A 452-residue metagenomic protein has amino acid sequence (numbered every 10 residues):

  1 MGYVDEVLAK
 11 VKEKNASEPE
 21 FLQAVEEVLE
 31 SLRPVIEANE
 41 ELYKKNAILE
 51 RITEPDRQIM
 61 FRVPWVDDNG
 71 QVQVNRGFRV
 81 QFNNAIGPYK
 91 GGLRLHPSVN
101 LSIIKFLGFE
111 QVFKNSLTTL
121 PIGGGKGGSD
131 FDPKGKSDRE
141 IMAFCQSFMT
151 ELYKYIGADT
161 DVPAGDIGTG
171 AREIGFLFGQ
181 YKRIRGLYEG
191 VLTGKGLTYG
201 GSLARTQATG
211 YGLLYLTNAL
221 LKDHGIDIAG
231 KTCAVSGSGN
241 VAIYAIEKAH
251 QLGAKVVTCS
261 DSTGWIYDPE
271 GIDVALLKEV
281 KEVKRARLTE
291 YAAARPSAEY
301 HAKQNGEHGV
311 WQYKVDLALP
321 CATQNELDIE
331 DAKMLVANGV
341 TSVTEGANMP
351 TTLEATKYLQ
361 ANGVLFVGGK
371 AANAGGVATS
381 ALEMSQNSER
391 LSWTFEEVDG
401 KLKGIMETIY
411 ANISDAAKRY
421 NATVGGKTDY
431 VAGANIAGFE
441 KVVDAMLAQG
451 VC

Functional and structural regions predicted by a protein language model:
G2, A16-Q23, E27, Y43 (+23 more regions): Conserved active-site and cofactor/substrate-binding residues in soluble primary-metabolism enzymes
G2-A24, L220, V336-C452: Adenosine-phosphate binding glycine-rich loop
L42-Q71: Structured beta-strand/loop patches that form or line metal/cofactor-binding pockets in enzymes
H96, N115-A229: Glycine/serine-rich phosphate-binding loop and adjoining beta1-alpha1 elements at the start of nucleotide-handling
F106, T160-A164, L187-L192, T258-D261 (+4 more regions): General beta-strand structural signal in soluble alpha/beta enzymes
T193-G196, G201-K314: Glycine-rich phosphate/diphosphate-binding loop of Rossmann-like nucleotide-binding domains
G264-F366, A371: Rossmann-like adenosine-cofactor binding region
